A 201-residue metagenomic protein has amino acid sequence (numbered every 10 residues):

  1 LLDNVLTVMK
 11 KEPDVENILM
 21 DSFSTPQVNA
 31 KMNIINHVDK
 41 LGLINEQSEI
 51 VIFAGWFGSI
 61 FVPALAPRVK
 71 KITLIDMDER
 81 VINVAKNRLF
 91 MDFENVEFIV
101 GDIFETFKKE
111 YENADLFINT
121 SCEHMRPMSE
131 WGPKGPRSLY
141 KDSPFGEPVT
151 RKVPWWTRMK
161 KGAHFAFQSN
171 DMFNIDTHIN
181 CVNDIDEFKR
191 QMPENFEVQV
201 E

Functional and structural regions predicted by a protein language model:
L1-N45: S-adenosyl-L-methionine
N45-G58: Conserved class I S-adenosyl-L-methionine
S48, K70, N113-D115: Conserved acidic residues
F57-V69: Conserved SAM-binding loop of SAM-dependent methyltransferases across substrates and taxa, primarily the Class I
K70-D76: Conserved SAM-binding motif I beta-strand of class I
R80-L116: S-adenosyl-L-methionine
N119: A short beta-strand submotif of the Rossmann-like class I SAM-dependent methyltransferase core that lines
R126-E201: C-terminal substrate-binding/active-site "lid" region of AdoMet-derived donor-dependent transferases
